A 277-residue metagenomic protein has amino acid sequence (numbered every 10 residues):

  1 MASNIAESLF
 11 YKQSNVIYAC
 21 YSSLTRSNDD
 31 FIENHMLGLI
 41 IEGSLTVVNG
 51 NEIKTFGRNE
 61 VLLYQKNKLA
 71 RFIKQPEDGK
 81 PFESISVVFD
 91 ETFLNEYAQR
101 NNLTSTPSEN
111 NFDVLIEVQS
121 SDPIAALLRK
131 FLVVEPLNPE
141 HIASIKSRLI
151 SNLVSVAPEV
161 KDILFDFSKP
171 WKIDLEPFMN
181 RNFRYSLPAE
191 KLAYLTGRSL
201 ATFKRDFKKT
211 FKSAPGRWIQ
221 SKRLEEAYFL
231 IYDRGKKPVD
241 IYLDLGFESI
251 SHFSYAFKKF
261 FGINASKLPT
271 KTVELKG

Functional and structural regions predicted by a protein language model:
M1-K12, V133-V134: A short, N-terminal "cap"/entry segment at the start of jelly-roll beta-barrel domains of the cupin/DSBH fold
F10-T106: N-terminal regulatory/effector-sensing and dimerization cores that precede helix-turn-helix DNA-binding domains
N59, F203-F207, H252-F257: Short hydrophobic/aromatic patch on the recognition helix
Y97, L153-A157, F207, I231 (+1 more regions): Hydrophobic recognition helices of helix-based DNA-binding modules
S105-Q119, L132-T196, K209-R217, S221: Short, Lys/Arg-enriched, Trp-marked, Pro/Gly-tolerant hinge/linker segments that flank
P177, R181, S186, E190 (+2 more regions): Terminal helix-turn-helix DNA-binding modules in bacterial transcription factors
S199, F247-E248, H252: Short, basic interhelical loop/turn and adjoining N-cap of the next helix at nucleic-acid- or acidic-partner-contacting
